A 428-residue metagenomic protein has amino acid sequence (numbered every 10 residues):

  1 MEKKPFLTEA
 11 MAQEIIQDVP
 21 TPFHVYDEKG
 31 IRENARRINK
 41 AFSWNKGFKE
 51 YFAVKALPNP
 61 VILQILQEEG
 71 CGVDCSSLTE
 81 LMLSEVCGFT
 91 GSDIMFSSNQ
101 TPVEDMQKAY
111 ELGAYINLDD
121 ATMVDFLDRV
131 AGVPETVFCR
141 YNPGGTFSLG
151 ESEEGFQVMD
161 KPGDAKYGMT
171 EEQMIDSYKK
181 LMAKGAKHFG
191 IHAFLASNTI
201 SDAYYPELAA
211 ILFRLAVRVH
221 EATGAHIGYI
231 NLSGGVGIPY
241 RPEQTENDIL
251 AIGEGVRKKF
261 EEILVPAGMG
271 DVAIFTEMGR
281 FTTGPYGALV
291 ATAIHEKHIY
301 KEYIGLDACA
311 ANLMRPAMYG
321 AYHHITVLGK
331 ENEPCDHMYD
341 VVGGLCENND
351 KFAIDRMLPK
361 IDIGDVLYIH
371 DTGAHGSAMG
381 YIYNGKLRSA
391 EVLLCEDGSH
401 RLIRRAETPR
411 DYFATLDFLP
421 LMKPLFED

Functional and structural regions predicted by a protein language model:
M1-I116, A121-T136, D176, L181-K187 (+3 more regions): A charged N-terminal "starter" segment
A10, Y26-E33, L57, T122 (+12 more regions): Conserved active-site and cofactor/substrate-binding residues in soluble primary-metabolism enzymes
I31, K55, S77, A109 (+6 more regions): Conserved, mostly hydrophobic/aromatic
A56-P58, T79, Q100-P102, D120-T122 (+7 more regions): Active-site-proximal loop/turn and secondary-structure-junction residues that shape catalytic pockets, frequently
C75, F96, L118, A193-A196 (+3 more regions): Conserved beta-strand positions
G132-S148: Glycine-rich, aromatic-flanked loop segments that form ligand/cofactor-binding clefts across common enzyme folds
T146-H295, L358, N384: Active-site loop/helix belt of alpha/beta enzymes
E261, M269-D428: Charged (often Lys/Glu-rich) extended helix/loop segments that serve as interaction or gating elements
